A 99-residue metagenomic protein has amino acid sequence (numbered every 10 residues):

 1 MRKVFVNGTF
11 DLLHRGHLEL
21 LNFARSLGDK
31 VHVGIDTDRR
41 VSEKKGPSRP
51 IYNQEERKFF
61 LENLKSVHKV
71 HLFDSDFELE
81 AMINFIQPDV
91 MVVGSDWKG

Functional and structural regions predicted by a protein language model:
M1-G99: Nucleotidyltransferase catalytic core that binds NTPs
